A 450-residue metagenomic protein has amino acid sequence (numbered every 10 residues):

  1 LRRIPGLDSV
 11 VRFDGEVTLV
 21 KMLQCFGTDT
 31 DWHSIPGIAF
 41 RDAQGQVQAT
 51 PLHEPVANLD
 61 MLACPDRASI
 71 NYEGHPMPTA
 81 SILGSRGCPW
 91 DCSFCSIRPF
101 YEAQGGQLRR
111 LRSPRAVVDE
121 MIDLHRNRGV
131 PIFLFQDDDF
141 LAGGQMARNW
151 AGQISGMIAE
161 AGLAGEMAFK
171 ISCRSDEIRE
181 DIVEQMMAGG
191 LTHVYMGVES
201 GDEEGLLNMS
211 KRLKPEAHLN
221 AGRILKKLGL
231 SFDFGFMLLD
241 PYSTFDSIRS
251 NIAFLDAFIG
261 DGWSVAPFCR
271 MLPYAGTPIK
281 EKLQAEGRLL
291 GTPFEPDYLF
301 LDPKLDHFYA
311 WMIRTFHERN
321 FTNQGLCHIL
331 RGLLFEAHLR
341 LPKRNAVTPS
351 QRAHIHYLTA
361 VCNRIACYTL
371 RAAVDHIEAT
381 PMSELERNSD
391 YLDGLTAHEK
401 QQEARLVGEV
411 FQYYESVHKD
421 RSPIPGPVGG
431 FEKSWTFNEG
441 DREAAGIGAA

Functional and structural regions predicted by a protein language model:
L1-L52, G276, I447: Glycine-rich beta-alpha loop elements in corrinoid/cobalamin-binding modules across cobalamin-dependent enzymes
L1-R3, D181-I182, Y242-D256: Catalytic cores of alpha/beta
P5, D29-T30, I158-E166, L228 (+1 more regions): Short helix-capping segments at alpha-helix termini
I35, R41-G84, F437, A450: N-terminal [4Fe-4S]-dependent radical SAM core
D60-F232, A253: Radical SAM [4Fe-4S] cluster-binding motif and immediate context
G87, L230-M237, F245, F258: Conserved beta-strand->loop/alpha-helix structural units within folded catalytic cores of enzymes with alpha/beta
W90, G143-Q145, E204, N208-M209 (+2 more regions): Flexible glycine/acidic-rich beta-alpha junction loops that bind and position SAM and/or redox cofactors in anaerobic
P293-A450: Radical SAM enzyme core and accessory elements
